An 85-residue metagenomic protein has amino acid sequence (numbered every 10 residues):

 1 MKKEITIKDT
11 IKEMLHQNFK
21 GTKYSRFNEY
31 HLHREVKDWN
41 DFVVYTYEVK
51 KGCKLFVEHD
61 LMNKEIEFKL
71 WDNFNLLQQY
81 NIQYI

Functional and structural regions predicted by a protein language model:
M1-Y24, N75-I85: Mixed-charge, Lys/Arg-enriched low-complexity segments
G21-Q79: Acidic, low-complexity, intrinsically disordered interaction modules
